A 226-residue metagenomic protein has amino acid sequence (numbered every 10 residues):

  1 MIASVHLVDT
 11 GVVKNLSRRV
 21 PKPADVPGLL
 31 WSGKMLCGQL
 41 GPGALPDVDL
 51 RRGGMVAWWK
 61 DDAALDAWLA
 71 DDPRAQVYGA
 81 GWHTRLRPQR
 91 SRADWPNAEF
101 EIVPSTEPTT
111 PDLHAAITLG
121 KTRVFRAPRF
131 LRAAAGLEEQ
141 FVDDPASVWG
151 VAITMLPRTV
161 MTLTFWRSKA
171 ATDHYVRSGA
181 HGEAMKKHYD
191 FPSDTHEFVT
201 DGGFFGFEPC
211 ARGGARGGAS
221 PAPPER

Functional and structural regions predicted by a protein language model:
M1-G53, D62-W68, V77-M155, T159-V160 (+2 more regions): Short S/T/G/P-rich N-terminal loop/turn motif that feeds into the first structured element of a domain
W58-W59, W68, W166: Signature tryptophan residues that serve as conserved aromatic anchors
D72: Catalytic-core segment of enzymes that process non-peptidic bonds
T154-L156, K187-P192: Acidic/histidine-enriched, beta-strand-rich ligand/metal-binding domains
T162-T164: A short beta-strand motif that forms the metal-chelation/ATP-contact edge of phosphoryl-transfer active sites
R167-Y189: Active-site/pore-lining binding-face segments in mid-to-C-terminal subdomains
